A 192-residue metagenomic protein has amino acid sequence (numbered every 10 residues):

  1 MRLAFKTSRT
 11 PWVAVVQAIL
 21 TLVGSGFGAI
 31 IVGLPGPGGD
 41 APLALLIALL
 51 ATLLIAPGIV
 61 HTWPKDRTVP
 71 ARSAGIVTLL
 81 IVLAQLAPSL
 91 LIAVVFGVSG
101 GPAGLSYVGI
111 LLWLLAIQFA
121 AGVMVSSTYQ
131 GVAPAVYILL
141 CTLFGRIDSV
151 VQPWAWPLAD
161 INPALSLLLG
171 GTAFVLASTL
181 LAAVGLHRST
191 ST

Functional and structural regions predicted by a protein language model:
M1-T62, I81, L86-T192: Hydrophobic alpha-helical transmembrane segments of membrane proteins
G58-V77: Membrane-helix interface/capping segments
